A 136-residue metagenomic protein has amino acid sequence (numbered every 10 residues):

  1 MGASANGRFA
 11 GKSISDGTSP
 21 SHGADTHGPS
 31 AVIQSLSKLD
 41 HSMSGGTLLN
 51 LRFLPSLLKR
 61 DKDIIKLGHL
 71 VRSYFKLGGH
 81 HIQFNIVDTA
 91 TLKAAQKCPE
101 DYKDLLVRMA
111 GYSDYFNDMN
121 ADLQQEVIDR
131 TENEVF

Functional and structural regions predicted by a protein language model:
M1-F136: Acidic, glycine-enriched catalytic cores built around paired aspartates
